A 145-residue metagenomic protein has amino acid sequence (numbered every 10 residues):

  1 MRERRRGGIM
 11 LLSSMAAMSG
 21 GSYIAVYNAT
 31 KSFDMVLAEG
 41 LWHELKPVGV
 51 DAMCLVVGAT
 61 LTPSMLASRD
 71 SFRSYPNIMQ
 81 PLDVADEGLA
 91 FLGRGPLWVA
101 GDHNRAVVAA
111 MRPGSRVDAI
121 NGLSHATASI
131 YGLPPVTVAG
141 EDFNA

Functional and structural regions predicted by a protein language model:
M1, S19, G40-D51: Active-site-adjacent segment of SDR/Rossmann-fold oxidoreductases
S14: Residue(s) in the substrate-gating loop at a strand-loop-helix junction that position the organic substrate next
G21-A25: Active-site loop immediately N-terminal to the catalytic Tyr-X3-Lys motif of short-chain dehydrogenase/reductase
Y27, M35: Catalytic tyrosine of NAD(P)H-dependent dehydrogenase/reductases that use a Tyr as the general acid/base
T30: Active-site helix of classical SDR
D51-L61: Conserved SDR Rossmann-fold cofactor-binding beta-strand/turn motif
C54, D70-A109: C-terminal helical subdomain
A59-R69: Short beta-loop-alpha junction of Rossmann-like oxidoreductase domains
